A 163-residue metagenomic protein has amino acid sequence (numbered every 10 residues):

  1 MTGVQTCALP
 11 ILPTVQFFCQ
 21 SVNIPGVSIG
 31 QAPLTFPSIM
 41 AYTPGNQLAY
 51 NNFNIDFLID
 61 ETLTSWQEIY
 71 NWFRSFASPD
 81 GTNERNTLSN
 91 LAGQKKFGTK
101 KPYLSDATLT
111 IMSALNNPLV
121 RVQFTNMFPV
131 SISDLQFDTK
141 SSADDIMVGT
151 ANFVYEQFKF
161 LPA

Functional and structural regions predicted by a protein language model:
M1-L9: Short, small-residue-biased leader/transition segments that mark boundaries at the very start of proteins
A8-A163: Glycine-rich, low-complexity intrinsically disordered segments
